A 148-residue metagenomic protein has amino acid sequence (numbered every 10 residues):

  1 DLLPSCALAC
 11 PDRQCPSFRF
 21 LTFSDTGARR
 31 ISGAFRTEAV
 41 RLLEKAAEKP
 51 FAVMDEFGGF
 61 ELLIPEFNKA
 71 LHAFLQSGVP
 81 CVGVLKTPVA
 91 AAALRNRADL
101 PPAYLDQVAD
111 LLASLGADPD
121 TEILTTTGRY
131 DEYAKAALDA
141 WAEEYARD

Functional and structural regions predicted by a protein language model:
D1-F23: N-terminal phosphate/diphosphate-binding loop that engages ATP/GTP or pyrophosphate donors across diverse enzyme folds
S24-V40: Short glycine-rich substrate-engagement loop in P-loop NTPases that contacts/grips substrate
E38, L42-K45, F57-D148: Replace "adjacent to P-loop NTPase cores in ATP/GTP-dependent enzymes" with "adjacent to NTP-binding cores
E48-P50: Short acidic/histidine-rich motifs immediately flanking catalytic phosphotransfer sites in two-component signaling
A52-D55: Hydrophobic positions in the central parallel beta-sheet of the AAA+
